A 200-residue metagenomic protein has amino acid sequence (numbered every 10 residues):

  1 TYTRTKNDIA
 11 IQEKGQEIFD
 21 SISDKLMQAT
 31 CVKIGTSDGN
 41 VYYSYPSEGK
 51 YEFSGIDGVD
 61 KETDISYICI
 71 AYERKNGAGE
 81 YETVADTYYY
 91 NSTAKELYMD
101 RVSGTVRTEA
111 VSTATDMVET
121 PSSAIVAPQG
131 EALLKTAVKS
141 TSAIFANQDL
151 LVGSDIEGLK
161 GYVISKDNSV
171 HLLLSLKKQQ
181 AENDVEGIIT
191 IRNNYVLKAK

Functional and structural regions predicted by a protein language model:
T1-M27: Aliphatic-rich helix starts adjacent to a transmembrane/signal segment
K33-D38: A short, aromatic/hydrophobic, helix- or strand-capping loop or linear motif that either lines the entrance/gate
G39-G58, A181-K198: Contiguous hydrophobic segments
S44-Y162: Type IV pilin-like appendage domain
E131-K200: Short linear sequence signals and composition-biased patches located at protein termini or domain-edge surfaces
